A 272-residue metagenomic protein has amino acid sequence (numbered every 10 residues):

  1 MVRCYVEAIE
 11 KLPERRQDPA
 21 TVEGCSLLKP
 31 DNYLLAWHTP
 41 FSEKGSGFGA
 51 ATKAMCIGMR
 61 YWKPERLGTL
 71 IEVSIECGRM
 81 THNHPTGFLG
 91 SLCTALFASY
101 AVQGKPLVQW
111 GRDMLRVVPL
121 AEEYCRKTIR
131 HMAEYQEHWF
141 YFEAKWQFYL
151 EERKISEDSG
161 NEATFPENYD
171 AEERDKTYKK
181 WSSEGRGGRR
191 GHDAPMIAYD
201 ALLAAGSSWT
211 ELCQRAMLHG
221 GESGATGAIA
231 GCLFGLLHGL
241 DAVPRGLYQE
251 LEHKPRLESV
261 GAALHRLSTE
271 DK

Functional and structural regions predicted by a protein language model:
M1-K272: Structured, active/binding-site neighborhoods that engage oxygen-rich ligands
